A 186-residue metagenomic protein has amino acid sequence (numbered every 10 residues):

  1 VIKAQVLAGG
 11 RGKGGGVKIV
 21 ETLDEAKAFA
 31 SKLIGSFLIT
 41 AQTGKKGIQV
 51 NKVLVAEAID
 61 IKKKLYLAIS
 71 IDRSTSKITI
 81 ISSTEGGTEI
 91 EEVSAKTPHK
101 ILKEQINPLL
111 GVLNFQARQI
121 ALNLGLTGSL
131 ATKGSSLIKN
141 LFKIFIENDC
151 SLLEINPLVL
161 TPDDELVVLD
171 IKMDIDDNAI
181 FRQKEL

Functional and structural regions predicted by a protein language model:
V1-R11, T40-I61, L67, L141-F145 (+1 more regions): ATP-grasp fold ATP-binding core
I2-S31, Y66, E89-I90, E154 (+1 more regions): Glycine-rich phosphate-binding loop of ATP-grasp-fold ATP-dependent ligases
A4-V6, A68-R73, I80-S83, P157-V159 (+1 more regions): Short beta-strand elements
L23-T43, I120: Catalytic core of tubulin tyrosine ligase-like
S36, T88-I90, I175-N178: A short local loop/turn or secondary-structure capping micro-motif enriched for an aromatic residue
G44-Q105: Hydrophobic alpha-helical hairpins/lids featuring a short glycine-rich hinge
Q105-V168, K172-I175: Glycine-rich, mobile lid/loop segments that gate access to catalytic sites or pores
D177-L186: Conformationally flexible catalytic loops at phosphate/diphosphate-handling active centers
